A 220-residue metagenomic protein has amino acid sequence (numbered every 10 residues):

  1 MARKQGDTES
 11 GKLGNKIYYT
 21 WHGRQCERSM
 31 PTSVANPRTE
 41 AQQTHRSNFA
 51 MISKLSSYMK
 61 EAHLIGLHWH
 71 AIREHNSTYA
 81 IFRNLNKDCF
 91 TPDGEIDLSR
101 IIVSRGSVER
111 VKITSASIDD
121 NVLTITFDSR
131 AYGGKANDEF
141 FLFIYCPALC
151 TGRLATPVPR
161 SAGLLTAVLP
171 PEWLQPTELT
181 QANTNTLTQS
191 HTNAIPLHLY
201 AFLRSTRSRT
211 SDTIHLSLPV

Functional and structural regions predicted by a protein language model:
M1-V111: Long, polar/Ser/Thr-enriched low-complexity segments that form simple helices or flexible linkers at protein ends
A71-V220: Charged linear interaction tracts used for macromolecular binding and regulation
